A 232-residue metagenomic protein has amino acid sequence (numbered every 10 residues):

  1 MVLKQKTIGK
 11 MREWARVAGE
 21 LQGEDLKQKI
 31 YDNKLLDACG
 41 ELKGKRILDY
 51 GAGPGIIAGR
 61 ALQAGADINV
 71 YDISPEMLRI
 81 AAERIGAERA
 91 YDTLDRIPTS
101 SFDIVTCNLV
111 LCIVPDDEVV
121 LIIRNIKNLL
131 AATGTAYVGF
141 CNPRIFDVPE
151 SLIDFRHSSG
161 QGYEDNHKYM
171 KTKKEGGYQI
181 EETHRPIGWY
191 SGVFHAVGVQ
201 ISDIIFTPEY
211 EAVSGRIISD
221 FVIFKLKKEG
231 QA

Functional and structural regions predicted by a protein language model:
M1-L42: Conserved class I S-adenosyl-L-methionine
K45-G51: Conserved class I S-adenosyl-L-methionine
P54-R96: Class I SAM-dependent methyltransferase SAM/SAH-binding core
R96-V105: A short acidic, Gly/Pro-enriched loop at the edge of an enzyme's catalytic core that lines a small-molecule cofactor
I104-E118: A short SAM/SAH-binding and catalytic strip from SAM-dependent methyltransferases
V120-A132: A short glycine-rich, Lys/Arg-flanked "PGG" loop and its adjoining helix->strand segment in the class I
Y137-G192: SAM-dependent methyltransferase
V213-A232: Core SAM-dependent methyltransferase catalytic element
